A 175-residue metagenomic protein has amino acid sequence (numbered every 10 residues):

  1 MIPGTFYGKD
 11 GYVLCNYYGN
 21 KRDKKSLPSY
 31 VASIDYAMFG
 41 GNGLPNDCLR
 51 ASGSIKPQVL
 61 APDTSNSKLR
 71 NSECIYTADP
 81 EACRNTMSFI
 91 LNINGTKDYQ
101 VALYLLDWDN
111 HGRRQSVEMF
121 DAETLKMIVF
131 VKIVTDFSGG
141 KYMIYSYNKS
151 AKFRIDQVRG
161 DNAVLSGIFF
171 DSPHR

Functional and structural regions predicted by a protein language model:
M1-R175: Compositionally biased, intrinsically disordered or flexible polar/acidic segments
